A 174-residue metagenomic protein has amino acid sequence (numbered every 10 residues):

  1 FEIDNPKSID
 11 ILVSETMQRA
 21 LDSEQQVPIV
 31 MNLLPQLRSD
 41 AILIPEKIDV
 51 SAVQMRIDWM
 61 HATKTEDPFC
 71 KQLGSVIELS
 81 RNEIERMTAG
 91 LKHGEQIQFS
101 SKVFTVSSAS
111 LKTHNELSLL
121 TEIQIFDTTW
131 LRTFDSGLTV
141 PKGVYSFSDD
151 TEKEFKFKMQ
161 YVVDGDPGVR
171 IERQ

Functional and structural regions predicted by a protein language model:
F1-L138, K142-E152, K158, D166-Q174: Class I SAM-binding transferase module
V162: Short beta-strand-plus-loop segments that form exposed binding edges in beta-rich domains
